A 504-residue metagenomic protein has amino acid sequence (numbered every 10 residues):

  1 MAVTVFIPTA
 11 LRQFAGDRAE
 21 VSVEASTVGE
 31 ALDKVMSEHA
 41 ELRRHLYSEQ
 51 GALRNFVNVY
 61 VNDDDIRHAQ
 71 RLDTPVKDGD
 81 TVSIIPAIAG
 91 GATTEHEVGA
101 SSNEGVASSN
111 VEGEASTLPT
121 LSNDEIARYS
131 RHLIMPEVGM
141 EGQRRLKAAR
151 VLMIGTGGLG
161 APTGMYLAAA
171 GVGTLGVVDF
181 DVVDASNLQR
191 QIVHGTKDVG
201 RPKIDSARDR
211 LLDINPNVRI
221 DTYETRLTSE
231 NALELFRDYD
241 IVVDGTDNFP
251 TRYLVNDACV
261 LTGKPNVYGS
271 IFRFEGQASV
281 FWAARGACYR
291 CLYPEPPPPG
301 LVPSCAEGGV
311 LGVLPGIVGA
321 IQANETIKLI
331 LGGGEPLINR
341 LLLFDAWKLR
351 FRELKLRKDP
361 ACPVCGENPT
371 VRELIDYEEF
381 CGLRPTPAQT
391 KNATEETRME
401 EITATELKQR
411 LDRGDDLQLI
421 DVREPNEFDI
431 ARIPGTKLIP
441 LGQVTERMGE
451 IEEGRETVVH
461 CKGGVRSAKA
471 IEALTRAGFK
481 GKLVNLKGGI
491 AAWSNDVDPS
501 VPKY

Functional and structural regions predicted by a protein language model:
M1-T94: Ubiquitin-like/PB1-type beta-grasp interaction modules and other compact soluble beta-rich domains
D65, I88-A89, G158-A161, Y166 (+5 more regions): Residue-level detector of alpha-helix initiation sites
V76, L235-D240, I451-E452: A short, aliphatic-rich alpha-helical micro-motif
E95-E97, N110-L152, L374-D376, F380-N392: N-terminal charged helix/coil linker that caps or initiates catalytic domains
V98, G113, L188, D209 (+4 more regions): Rhodanese-like catalytic fold shared by cysteine-dependent sulfurtransferases and DSP/PTP-type phosphatases
G113, N215-V318, L331-G333, K348-R350 (+3 more regions): E1/E1-like adenylate-forming module used to activate ubiquitin-like modifiers and sulfur-carrier proteins
T120, V177-N215: Glycine-rich phosphate-binding loop and adjoining beta1-alpha1-beta2 segment of Rossmann-like nucleotide-binding folds
G142-D179, G319: Glycine-rich adenosine-cofactor-binding loop
